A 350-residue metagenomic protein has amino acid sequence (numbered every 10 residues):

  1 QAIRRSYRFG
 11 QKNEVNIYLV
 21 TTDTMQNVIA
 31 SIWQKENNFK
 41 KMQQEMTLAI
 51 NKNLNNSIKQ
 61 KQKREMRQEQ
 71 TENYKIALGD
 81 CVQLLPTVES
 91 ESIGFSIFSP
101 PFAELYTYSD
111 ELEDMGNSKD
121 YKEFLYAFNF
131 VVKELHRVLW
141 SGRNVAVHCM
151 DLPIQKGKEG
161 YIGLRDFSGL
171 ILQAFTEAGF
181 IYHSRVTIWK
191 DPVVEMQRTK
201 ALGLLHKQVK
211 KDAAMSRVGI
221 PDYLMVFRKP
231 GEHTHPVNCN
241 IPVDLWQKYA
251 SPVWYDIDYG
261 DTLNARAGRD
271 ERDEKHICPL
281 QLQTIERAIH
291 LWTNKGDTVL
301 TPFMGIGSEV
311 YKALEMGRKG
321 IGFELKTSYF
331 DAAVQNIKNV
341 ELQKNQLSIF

Functional and structural regions predicted by a protein language model:
A2-R8, R137-W140, R318, N336: Short, cationic motifs built from Arg/Lys/His that form the positively charged side of catalytic pockets
I3, Y7-E65: A conserved SF2-helicase RecA2
F9, N27, K35-M42, A103 (+3 more regions): Phosphate/oxyanion-binding loops and surfaces in catalytic or ligand/nucleic-acid-binding neighborhoods
S31, S328-N339: Short alpha-helix adjacent to the SAM-binding motif of class I
Q34-E36, L164, A201-G203, K338-E341: Short, hinge-like loop/turn segments at secondary-structure boundaries
Q44-K52, V237-N240, N345-F350: Short, flexible loop/turn segments with low-complexity composition
M66-T71, V334-I349: Short, conserved SAM-binding/catalytic segment of Class I S-adenosyl-L-methionine-dependent methyltransferases
Q70-A332: Core catalytic lobe of class I
